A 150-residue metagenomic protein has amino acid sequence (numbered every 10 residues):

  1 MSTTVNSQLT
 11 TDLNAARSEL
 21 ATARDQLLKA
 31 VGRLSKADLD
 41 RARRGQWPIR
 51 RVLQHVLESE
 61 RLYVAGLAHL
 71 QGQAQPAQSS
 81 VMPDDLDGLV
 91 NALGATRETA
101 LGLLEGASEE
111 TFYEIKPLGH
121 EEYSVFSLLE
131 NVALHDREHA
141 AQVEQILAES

Functional and structural regions predicted by a protein language model:
M1-S18, L57-T99, L103-E114, A148-S150: Short, helix-capping/interhelical loops that line the mouth of catalytic, cofactor-, or ligand-binding pockets
T3-V5, K36-S79, I115-S150: Short, contiguous alpha-helical
L13-T22, L27, G32: Long, hydrophobic N-terminal alpha-helical segment
D25-K29, R50-L57, N91: Internal, well-ordered alpha-helical scaffold/interface segments that support domain packing or protein-protein contacts
Q26, E114-I115: A short, ordered amphipathic alpha-helix with a cationic face
Q26-R33, A95-L103, E138, Q142: Solvent-exposed, charged/polar functional surfaces in cytosolic regulatory/catalytic domains
